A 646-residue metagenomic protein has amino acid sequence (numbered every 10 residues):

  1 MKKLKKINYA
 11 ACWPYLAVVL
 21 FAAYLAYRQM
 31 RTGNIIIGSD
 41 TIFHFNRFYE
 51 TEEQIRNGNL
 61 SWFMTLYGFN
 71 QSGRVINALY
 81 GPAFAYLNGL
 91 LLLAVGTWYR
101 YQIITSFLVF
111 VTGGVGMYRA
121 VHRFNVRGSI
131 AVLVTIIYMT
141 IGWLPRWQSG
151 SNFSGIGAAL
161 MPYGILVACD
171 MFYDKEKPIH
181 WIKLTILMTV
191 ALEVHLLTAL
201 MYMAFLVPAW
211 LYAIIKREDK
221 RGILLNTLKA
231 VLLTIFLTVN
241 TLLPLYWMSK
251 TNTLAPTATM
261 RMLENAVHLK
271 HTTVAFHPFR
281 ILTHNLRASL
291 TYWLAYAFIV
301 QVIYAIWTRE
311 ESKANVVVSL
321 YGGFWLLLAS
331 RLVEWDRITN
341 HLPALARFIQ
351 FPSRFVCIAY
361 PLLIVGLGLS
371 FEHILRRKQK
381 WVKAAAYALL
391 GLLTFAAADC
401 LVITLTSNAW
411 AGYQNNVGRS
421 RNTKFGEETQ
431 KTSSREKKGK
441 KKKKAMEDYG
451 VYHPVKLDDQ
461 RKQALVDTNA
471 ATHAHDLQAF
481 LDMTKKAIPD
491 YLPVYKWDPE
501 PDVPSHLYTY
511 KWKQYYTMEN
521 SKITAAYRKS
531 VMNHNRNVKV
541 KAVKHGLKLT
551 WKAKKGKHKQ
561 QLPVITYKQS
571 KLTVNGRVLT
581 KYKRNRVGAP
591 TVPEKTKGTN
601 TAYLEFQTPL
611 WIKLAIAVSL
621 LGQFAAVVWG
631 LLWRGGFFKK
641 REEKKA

Functional and structural regions predicted by a protein language model:
M1-Y27, F624-A646: Start-transfer (signal-anchor) and selected internal transmembrane alpha helices of multi-pass inner/ER membrane
A22-M30, I55, I130-S149, L237-N252 (+2 more regions): Membrane-interface helix-loop junctions at the exits of transmembrane helices
Y24-F124, S129-P162: Active-site lumenal/periplasmic loops and adjacent helix-entry segments of GT-C-fold, multi-pass membrane
G164-H180: Membrane-interface transmembrane helices that cradle and orient dolichyl/undecaprenyl
H180-L196, A230-F236: Membrane-interface alpha helices of multi-pass inner-membrane proteins
M201-L233, V302: Perimembrane helix-loop-helix junctions
N226-T227, V231-A305, D459, L465: Periplasmic/ER-lumenal interhelical loops and adjacent helix-loop junctions in multi-pass membrane proteins
K511-A646: Active-site-proximal, structured, solvent-exposed surfaces of multi-pass membrane proteins that position macromolecular
